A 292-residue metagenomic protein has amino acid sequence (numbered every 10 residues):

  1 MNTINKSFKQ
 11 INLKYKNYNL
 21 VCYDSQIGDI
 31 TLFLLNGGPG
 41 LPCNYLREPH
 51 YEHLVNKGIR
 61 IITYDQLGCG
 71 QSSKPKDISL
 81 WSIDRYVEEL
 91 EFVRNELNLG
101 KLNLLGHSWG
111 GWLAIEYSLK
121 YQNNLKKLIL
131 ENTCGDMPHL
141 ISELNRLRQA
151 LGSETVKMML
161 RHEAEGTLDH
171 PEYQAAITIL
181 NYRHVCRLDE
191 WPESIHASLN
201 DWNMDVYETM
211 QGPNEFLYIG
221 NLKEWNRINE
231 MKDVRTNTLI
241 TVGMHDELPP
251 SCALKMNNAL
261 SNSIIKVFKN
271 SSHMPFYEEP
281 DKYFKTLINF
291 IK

Functional and structural regions predicted by a protein language model:
N2-N19: N-terminal cap/lid segment of alpha/beta-hydrolase-fold proteins
N19-K74, S79: Conserved HGGG/HGGXW glycine-rich cap/lid loop of the alpha/beta-hydrolase fold
T63-W109: Active-site loop/oxyanion-hole signature of alpha/beta-hydrolase fold enzymes
G100-E143: Conserved hydrolase catalytic core segment
K127-T167: Flexible "cap/lid" loop of the alpha/beta hydrolase fold
L160-T236: Alpha/beta-hydrolase
N221, I228-S271: Conserved loop-alpha-helix segment in the C-terminal half of the alpha/beta-hydrolase fold that carries the catalytic
S263-K292: Catalytic active-site module of serine/aspartate enzymes centered on a nucleophile-bearing elbow/loop
